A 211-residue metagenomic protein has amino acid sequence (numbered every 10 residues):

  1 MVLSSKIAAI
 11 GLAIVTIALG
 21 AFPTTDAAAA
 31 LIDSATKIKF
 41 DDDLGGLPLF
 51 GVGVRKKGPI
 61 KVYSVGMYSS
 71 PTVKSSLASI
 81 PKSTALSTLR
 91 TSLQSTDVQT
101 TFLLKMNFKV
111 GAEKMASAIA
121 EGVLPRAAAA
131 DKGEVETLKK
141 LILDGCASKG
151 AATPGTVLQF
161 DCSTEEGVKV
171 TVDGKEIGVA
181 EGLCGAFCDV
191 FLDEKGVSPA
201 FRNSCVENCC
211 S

Functional and structural regions predicted by a protein language model:
V2, G11, L19-S211: Terminal leader/tail segments of proteins
S5-I7: Twin-arginine (Tat) signal peptide motif
